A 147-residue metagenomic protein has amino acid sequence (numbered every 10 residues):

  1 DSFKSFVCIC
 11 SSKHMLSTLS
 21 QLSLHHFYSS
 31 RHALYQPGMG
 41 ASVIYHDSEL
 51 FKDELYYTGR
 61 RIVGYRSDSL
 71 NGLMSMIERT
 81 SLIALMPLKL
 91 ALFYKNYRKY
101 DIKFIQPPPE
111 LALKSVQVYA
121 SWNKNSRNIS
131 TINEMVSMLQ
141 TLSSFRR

Functional and structural regions predicted by a protein language model:
D1-G38, S115-S126, Q140, S144: Hydrophobic/proline-rich hinge and linker segments of small-molecule sensing/allosteric domains, predominantly
K4, N71-K124: Beta-alpha-beta core module
V7, H25, Y65, L82-I83: A residue-level structural signature of the nucleotidyltransferase/glycosyltransferase Rossmann-like core
C10-S11, D68, M86: A conserved hydrophobic position in a structured secondary element of the catalytic/binding core that shapes
L16, L22-Y57, L88, N128-S130 (+1 more regions): Secondary-structure junction motif
R31, R61-V63, D101-K103: Conserved beta-strand segments of alpha/beta enzyme cores
T58-S69: Short beta-strand-to-loop elements that line the ligand-binding cleft of bilobed periplasmic-binding protein-like
T131-R146: Bilobed periplasmic-binding protein/Venus flytrap-like ligand-binding cleft at the lobe interface of extracytoplasmic
